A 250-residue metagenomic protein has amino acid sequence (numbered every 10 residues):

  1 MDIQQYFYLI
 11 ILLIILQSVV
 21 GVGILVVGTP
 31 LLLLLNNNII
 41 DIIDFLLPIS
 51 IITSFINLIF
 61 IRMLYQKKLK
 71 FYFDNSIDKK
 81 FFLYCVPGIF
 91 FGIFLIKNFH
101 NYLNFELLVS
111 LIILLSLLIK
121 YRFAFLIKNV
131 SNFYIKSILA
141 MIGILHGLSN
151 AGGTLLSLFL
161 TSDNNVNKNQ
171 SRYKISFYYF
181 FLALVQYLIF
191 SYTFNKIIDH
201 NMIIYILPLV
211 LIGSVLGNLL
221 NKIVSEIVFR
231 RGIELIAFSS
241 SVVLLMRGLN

Functional and structural regions predicted by a protein language model:
M1-S18, G23, V27-D41, L47 (+2 more regions): Juxtamembrane transmembrane-helix boundary motif
L16, L145, S149, F181-V185: Residue-level micro-sites within transmembrane alpha helices that shape and flank functional polar/acidic positions
V20-V27, S149-F159, S171: Hydrophobic alpha-helical segments that either span membranes
V27-G28, L58-M63, T154-T161, Q186-K196: Generic transmembrane alpha-helix signature in multi-pass membrane proteins, especially transporters/channels
T29-D41, L156-Q170: Interfacial segments of multi-pass membrane proteins
P48-I51, Q170-F190, H200-N201: Hydrophobic alpha-helical transmembrane segments of multi-pass integral membrane proteins, especially transporters
L115-R122, L148, G152, N164: Short, well-ordered alpha-helical segments in soluble proteins
F133-S162: Hydrophobic, aromatic-rich membrane-embedded alpha-helical segments
